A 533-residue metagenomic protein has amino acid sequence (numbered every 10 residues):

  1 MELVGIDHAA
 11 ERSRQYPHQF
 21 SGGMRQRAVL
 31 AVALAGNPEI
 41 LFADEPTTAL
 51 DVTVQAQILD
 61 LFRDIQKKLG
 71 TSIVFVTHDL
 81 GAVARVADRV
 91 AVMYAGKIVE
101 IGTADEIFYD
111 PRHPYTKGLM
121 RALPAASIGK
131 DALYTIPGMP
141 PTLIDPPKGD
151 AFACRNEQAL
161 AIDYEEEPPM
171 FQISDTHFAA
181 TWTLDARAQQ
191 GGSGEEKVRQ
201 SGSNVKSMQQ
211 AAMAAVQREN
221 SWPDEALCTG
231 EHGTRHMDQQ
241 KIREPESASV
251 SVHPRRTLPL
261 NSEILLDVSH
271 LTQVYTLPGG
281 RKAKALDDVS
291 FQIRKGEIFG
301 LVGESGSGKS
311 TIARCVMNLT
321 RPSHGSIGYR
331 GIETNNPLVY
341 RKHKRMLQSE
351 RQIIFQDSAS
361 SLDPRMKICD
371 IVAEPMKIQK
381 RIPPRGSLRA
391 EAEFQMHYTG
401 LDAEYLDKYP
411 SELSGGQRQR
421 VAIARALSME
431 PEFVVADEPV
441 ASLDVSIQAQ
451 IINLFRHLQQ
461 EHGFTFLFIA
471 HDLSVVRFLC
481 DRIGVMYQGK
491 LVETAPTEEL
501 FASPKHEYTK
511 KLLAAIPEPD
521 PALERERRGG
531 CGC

Functional and structural regions predicted by a protein language model:
M1-E11, M120, S387-E404, L513-A514: Conserved ABC ATPase "signature" region
D7-S13, T103-V216, W222, C228 (+3 more regions): Short catalytic/signature loops enriched in Gly
Y16-F20, M24, Y409-L413, Q417: Conserved ABC ATPase signature
N37-P38, F42-P46, L50-D131, L443 (+1 more regions): P-loop NTP-binding/switch modules centered on Walker-like glycine-rich loops
M317: Helix-to-loop junction immediately C-terminal to a conserved catalytic motif
G325-N336: Conserved ABC transporter NBD signature motif
